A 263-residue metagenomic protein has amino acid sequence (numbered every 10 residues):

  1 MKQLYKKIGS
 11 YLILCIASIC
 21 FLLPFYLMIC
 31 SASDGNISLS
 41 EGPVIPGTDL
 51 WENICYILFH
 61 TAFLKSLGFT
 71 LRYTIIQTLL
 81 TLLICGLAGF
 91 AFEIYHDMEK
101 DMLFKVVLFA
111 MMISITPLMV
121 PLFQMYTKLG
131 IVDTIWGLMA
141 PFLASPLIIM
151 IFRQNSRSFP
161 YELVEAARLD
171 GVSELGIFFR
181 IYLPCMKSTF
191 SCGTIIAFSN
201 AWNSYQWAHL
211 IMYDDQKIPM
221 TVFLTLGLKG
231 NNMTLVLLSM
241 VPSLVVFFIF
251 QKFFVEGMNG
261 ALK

Functional and structural regions predicted by a protein language model:
M1-K263: A hydrophobic, multi-pass inner-membrane permease signature
